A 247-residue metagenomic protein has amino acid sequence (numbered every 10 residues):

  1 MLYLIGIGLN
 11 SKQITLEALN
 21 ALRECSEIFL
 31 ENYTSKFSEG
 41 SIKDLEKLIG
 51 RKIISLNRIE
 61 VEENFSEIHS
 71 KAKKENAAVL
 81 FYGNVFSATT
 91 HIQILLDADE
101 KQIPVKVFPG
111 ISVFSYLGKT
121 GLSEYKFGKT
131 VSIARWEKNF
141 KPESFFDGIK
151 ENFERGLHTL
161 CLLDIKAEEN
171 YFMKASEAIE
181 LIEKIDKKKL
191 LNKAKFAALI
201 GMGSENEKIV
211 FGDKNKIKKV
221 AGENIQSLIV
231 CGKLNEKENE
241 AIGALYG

Functional and structural regions predicted by a protein language model:
M1-V105: Class I S-adenosyl-L-methionine
L2-I5, V105, S112-G247: Beta-strand/loop-alpha-helix module characteristic of Rossmann-like adenine-cofactor folds
